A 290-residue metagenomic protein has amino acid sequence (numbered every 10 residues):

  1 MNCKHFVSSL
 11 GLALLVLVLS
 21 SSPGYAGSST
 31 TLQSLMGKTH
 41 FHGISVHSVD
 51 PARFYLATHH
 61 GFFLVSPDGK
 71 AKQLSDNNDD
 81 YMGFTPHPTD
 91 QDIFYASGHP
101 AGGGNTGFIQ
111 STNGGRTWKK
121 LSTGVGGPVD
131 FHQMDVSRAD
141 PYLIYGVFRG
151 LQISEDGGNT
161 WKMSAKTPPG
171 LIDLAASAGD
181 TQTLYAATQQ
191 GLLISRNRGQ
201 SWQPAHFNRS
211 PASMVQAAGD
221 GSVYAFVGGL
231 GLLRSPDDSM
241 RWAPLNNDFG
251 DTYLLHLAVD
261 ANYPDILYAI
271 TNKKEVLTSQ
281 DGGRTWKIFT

Functional and structural regions predicted by a protein language model:
S29-S34, H60-Y81, G107-T123, Q152-S164 (+3 more regions): Asp-box/BNR beta-propeller loop motif
Q33-F63: Beta-strand-rich domains and repeat architectures in extracellular enzymes and scaffolds, especially beta-propellers
I44, F84, M134, L174 (+2 more regions): Hydrophobic core register within WD40 beta-propeller blades
S48-P51, P88-Q91, V136-D140, A178-D180 (+2 more regions): Residue-level detector of Asp-centered blade-edge/turn motifs that repeat once per structural unit in beta-propeller
N77-M82, V125-V129, T167-I172, N208-S213 (+1 more regions): Short coil/turn segments at the loop-to-beta-strand junctions that recur within blades of beta-propeller repeat folds
P100-N105, G146, V227: Short, solvent-exposed loop/turn segments at conserved positions within beta-propeller repeat blades
W118-S137: Asp-box/WD-like beta-propeller blade repeats and closely related beta-sheet repeat scaffolds
